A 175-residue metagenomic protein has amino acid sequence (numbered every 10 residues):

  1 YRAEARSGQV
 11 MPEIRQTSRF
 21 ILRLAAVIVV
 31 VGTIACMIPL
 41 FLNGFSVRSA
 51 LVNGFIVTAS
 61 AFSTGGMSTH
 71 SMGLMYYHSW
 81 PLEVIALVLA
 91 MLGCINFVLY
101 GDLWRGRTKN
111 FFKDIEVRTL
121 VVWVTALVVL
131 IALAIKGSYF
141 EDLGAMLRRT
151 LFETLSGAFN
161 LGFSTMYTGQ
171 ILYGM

Functional and structural regions predicted by a protein language model:
Y1-M175: Membrane-proximal intracellular helices of multi-pass ion channels
